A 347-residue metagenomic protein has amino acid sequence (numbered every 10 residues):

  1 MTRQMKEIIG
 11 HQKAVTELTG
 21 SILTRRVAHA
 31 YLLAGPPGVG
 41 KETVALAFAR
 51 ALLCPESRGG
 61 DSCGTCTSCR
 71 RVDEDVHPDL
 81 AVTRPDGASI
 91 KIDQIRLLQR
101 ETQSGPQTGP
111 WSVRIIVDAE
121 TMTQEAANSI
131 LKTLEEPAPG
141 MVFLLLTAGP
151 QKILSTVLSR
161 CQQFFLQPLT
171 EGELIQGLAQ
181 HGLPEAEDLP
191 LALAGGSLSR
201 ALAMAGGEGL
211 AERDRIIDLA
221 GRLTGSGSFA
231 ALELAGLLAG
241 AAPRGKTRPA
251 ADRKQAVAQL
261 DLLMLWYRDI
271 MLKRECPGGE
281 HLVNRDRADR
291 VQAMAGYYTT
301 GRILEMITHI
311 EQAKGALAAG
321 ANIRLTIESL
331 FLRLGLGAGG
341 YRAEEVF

Functional and structural regions predicted by a protein language model:
M1-R50, S68-R71, P139-V142, A148-L262 (+2 more regions): Charged, glycine-rich active-site and insertion segments that engage polyanionic ligands
E17-S21, I92-V113, T121, K132: Conserved alpha-helical scaffold flanking the Walker A/P-loop in AAA+ ATPase domains
R50-D61: Post-Walker A helix-loop "phosphate-sensing" segment adjacent to the P-loop in P-loop NTPases
S62-K91: AAA+/P-loop NTPase substrate/partner-engagement loops
I92, T123-E125, S155: Conserved D-loop-proximal element of ABC-family nucleotide-binding domains
Q103, N128-V142: Conserved catalytic/switch belt of AAA+ P-loop NTPases
T108-V113, A138-L144: Loop/turn-to-beta-strand initiation segments
D118-M122, P150: Conserved Walker B
